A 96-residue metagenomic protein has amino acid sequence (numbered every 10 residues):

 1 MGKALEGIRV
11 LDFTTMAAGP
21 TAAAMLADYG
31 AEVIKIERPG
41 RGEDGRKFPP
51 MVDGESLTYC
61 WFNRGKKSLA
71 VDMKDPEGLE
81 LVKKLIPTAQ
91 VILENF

Functional and structural regions predicted by a protein language model:
M1-F96: N-terminal helix-loop segment corresponding to the beta1-alpha1 unit of nucleotide/adenylate-binding folds
